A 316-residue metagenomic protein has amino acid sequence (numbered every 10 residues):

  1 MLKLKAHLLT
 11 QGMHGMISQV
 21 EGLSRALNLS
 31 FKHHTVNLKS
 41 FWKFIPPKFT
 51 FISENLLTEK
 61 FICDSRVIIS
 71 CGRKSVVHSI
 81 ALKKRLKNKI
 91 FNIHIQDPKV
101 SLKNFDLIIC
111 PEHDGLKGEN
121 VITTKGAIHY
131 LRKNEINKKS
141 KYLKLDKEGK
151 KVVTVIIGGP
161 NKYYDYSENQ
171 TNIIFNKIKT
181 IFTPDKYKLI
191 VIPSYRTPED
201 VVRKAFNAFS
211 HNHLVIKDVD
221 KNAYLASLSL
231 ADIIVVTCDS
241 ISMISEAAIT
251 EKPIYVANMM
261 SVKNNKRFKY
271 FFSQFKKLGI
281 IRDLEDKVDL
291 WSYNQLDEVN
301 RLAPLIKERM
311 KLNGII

Functional and structural regions predicted by a protein language model:
L2-H7: Extreme N-terminal starter segment of soluble prokaryotic enzymes
L8-H129: Active-site and donor-binding regions of nucleotide-sugar-utilizing enzymes
Q11-M13, Y224-N265: A donor-sugar binding/catalytic signature common to diverse glycosyltransferases and related nucleotide-sugar
Q19-S24, A81-K83, L107, V201-S210 (+1 more regions): Short, aromatic/basic amphipathic alpha-helical patches
L102-S167, L284, L290-L296, N300: A nucleotide-sugar donor-handling region in carbohydrate enzymes
P160-I192: Conserved catalytic-core segment of nucleotide-activated headgroup transferases in glycan assembly
K186-D220: Catalytic donor nucleotide-activated moiety binding site of glycosyltransferases and closely related
F272-I316: Leloir-type glycosyltransferase catalytic cores
